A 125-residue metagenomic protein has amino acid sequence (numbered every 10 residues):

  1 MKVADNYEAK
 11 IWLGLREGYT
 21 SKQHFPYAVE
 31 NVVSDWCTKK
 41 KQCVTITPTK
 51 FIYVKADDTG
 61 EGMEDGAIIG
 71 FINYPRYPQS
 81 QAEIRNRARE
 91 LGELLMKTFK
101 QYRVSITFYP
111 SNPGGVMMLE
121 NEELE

Functional and structural regions predicted by a protein language model:
M1-P26: Short, extreme N-terminal segment that most often corresponds to the first beta-strand
V3-D5, E61-M63, T98: Solvent-exposed loop and beta-edge segments used for protein-protein assembly and interaction
W12-R16, T47, I72, T107-Y109: A structural detector for beta-sheet-dominated domains
E17-A28, Y77-N86: Short, conserved charged micro-motifs
Y19-C43: Short, flexible N-terminal segments of the mature chain
C37-S80: Short, intrinsically disordered low-complexity segments
D57-M63, V116-E125: Short, low-order "capping/linker" segments at domain edges
Y74-E120: Short, compact, well-ordered microdomains
